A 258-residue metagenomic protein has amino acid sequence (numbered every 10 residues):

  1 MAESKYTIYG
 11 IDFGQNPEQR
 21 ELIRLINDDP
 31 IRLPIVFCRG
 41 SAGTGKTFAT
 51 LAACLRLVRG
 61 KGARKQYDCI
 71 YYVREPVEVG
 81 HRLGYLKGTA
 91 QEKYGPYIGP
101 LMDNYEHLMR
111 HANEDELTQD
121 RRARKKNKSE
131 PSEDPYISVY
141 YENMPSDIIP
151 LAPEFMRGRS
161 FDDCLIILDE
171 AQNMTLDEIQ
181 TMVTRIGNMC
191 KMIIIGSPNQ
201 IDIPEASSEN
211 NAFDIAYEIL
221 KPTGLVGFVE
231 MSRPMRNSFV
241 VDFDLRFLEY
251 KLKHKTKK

Functional and structural regions predicted by a protein language model:
A2-N27, I31-I137, N143-D163, N173-K258: Conserved helicase motor core of SF1/SF2 NTP-dependent helicases
I167-L168: Hydrophobic residues in beta-strands of the RecA-like P-loop NTPase core, especially within AAA+ ATPase
